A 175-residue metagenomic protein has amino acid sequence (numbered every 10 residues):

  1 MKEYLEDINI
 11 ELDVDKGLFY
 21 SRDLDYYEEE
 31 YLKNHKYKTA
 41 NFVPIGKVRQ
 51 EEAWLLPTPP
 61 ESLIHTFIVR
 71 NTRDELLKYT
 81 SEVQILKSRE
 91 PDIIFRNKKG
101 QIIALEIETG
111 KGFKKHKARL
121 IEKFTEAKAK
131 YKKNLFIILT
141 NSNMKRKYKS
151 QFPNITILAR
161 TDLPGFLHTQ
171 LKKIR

Functional and structural regions predicted by a protein language model:
M1-L24: Short amphipathic alpha-helical interface segments
L5, E28, L32-K36, T72-T80 (+2 more regions): Hydrophobic, Leu/Ile/Phe/Ala-enriched alpha-helical segments that form helix-helix packing faces
S21-E28, V48-S88: Acidic-basic catalytic patches of nuclease active cores, encompassing PD-(D/E)XK and other metal-cofactor nuclease
K33-L56: Accessory beta->alpha helical hairpin/"wing" motif in late/C-terminal subdomains of nucleic-acid enzymes
L55-E61, A104-K111: Surface-exposed cleft-lining segments at the edges of enzyme active sites
D74, E90-L105, T125, K130: Active-site beta-strand-loop-beta-strand hairpin of nuclease catalytic cores that positions key catalytic residues
I107-L158: Catalytic cores of nucleic-acid endonucleases
R160-R175: C-terminal helix of von Willebrand factor
